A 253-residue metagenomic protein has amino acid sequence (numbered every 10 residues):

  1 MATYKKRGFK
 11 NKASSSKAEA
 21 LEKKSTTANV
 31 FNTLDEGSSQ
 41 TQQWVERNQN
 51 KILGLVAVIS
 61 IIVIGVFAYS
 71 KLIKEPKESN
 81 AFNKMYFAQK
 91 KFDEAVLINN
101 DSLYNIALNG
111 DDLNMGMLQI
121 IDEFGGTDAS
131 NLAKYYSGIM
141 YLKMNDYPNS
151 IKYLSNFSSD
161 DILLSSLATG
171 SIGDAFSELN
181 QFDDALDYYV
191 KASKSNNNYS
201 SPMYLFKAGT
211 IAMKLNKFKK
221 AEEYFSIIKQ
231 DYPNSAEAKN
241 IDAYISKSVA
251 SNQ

Functional and structural regions predicted by a protein language model:
T3-L55: N-terminal positive-inside, membrane-proximal cytosolic segments immediately preceding the first
Y4, L118-A175: Structured, soluble extracytoplasmic/luminal domains of envelope-associated proteins
D122-S130, M144, S158-S166, K194-S201 (+2 more regions): Short solvent-exposed coil/turn linkers within tandem alpha-helical repeat scaffolds
